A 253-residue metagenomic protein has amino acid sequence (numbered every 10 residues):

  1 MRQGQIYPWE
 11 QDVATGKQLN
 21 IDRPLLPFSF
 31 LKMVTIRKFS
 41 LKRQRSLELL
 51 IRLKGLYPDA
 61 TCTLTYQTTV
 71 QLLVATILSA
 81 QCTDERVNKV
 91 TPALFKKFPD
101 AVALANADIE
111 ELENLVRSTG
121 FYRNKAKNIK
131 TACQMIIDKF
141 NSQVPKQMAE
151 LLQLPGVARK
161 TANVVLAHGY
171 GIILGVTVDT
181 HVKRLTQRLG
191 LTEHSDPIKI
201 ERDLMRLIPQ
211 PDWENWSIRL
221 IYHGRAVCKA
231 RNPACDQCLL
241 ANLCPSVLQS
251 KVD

Functional and structural regions predicted by a protein language model:
A14-T15, T35: Ala/Thr-enriched low-complexity intrinsically disordered regions
Q18-L19, A230: Short intrinsically disordered, low-complexity segments
D22-M33: Short, Lys/Arg-enriched N-terminal segments with co-localized hydrophobic residues within the first ~10-30 amino acids
V34-D253: Catalytic cores of DNA base-excision repair glycosylases
